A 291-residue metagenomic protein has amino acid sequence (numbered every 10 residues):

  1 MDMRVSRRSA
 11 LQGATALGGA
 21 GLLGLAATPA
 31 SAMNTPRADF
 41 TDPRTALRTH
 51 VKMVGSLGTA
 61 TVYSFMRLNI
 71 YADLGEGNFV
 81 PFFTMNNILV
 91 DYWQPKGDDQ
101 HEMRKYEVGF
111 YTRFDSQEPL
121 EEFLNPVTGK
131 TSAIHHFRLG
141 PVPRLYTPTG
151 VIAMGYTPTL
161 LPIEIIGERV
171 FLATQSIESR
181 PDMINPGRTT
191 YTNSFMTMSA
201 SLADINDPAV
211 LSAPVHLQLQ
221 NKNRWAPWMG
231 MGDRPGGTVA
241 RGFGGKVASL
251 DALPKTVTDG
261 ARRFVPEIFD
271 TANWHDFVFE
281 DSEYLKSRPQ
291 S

Functional and structural regions predicted by a protein language model:
M1-G18: N-terminal secretory signal peptides and thylakoid transit peptides that target proteins across membranes
G18-G24: Bacterial N-terminal signal peptides
L25-V54: C-terminal segment of N-terminal export signals and the immediately downstream linker at the start of the mature
G58-R67: A short, Trp-centered hydrophobic/proline-enriched beta-strand micro-motif
F79-S212: Predominantly extracellular/secreted and cell-surface proteins with exposed, flexible low-complexity segments
F195-V239: Extended soluble regions of mature proteins
N221-S291: Edge beta-strand at a domain terminus
